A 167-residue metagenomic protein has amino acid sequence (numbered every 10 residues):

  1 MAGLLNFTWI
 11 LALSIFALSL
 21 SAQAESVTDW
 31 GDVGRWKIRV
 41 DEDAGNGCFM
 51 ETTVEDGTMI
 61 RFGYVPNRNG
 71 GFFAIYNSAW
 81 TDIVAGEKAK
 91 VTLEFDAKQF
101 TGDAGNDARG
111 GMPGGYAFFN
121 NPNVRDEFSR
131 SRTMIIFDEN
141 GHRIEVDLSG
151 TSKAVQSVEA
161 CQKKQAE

Functional and structural regions predicted by a protein language model:
M1-L5: N-terminal secretory signal peptides that target proteins for export/translocation
T8-S19: Bacterial N-terminal signal peptides
Q23-E167: A generic "folded-domain core" signal
